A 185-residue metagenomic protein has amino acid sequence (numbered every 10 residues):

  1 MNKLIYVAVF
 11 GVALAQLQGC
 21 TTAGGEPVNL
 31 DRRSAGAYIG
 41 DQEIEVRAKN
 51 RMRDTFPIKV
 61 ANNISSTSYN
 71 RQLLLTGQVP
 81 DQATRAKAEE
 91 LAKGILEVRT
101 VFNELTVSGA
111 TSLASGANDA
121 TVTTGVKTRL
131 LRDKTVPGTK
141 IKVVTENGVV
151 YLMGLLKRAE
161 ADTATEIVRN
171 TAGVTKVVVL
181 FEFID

Functional and structural regions predicted by a protein language model:
N2-D185: N-terminal targeting leaders
